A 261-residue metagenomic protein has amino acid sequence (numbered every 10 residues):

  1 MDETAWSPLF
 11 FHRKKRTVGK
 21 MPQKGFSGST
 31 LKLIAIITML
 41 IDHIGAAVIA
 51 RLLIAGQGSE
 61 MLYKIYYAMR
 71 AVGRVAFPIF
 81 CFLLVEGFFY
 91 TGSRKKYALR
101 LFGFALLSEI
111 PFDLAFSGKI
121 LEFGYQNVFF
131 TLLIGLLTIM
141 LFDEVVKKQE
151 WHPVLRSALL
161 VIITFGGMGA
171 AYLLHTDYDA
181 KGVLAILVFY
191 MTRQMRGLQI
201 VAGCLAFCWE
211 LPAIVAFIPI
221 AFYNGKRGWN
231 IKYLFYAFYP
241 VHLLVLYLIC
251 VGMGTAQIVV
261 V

Functional and structural regions predicted by a protein language model:
M1-V261: Alpha-helical transmembrane segments and their immediate juxtamembrane cytosolic regions
